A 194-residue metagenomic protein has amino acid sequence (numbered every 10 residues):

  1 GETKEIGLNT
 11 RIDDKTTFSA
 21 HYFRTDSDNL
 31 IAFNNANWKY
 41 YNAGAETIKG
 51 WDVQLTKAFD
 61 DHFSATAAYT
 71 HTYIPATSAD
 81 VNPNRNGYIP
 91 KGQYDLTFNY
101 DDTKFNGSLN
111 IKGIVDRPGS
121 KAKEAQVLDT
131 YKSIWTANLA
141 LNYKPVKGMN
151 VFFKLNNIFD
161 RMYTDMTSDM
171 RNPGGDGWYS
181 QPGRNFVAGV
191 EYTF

Functional and structural regions predicted by a protein language model:
G1, F33-K39, T77-V81, K121-V127 (+2 more regions): Extracytoplasmic loops and strand-loop junctions of Gram-negative outer membrane beta-barrel proteins
G1-S19, R24-D28, A32-A58, N86-G92 (+2 more regions): Outer-membrane beta-barrel signature, preferentially recognizing the C-terminal barrel domain of Gram-negative
I6-T10, V53-K57, A67, L96-Y100 (+3 more regions): Residues on the lipid-exposed face of transmembrane beta-strands in outer-membrane beta-barrel proteins
D14-T16, D61-F63, G92-Y94, T103-L109 (+3 more regions): Outer-envelope beta-barrel architecture signal
Y22-D26, N42-A122, K154, F159-M162: Gram-negative outer-membrane beta-barrel transporters
A65, G113-K121, N142-F194: C-terminal beta-signal and adjacent terminal beta-strands/loops of Gram-negative outer-membrane beta-barrel proteins
T130-W135, N142: Short amphipathic alpha-helix initiation/capping segments at coil-to-helix junctions
